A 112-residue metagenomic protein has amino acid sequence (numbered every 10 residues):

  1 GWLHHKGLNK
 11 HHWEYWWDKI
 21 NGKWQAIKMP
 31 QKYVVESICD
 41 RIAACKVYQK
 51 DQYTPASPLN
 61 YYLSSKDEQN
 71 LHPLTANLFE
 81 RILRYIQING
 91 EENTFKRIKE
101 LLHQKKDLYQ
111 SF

Functional and structural regions predicted by a protein language model:
G1-F112: Metal-dependent phosphohydrolase cores
